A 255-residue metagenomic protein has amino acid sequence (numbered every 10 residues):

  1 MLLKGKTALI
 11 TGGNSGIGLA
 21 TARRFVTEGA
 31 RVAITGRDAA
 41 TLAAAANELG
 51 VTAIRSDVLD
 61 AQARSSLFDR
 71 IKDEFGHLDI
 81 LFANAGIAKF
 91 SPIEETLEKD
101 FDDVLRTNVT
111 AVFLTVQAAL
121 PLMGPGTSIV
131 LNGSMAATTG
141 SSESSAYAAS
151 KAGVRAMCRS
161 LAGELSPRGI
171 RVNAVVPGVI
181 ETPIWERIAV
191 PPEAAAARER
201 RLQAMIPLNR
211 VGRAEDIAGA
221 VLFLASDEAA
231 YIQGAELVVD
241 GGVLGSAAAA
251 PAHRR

Functional and structural regions predicted by a protein language model:
K4, T139, L222, Q233-R255: Short C-terminal tail/terminal secondary-structure segment of NAD(P)H-dependent dehydrogenase/reductase domains
N14-S15: Conserved glycine-rich cofactor-binding loop
P92-I93, L97-L105, L202: Substrate-binding pocket helix/loop in short-chain dehydrogenase/reductase
V116, S150, C158: Active-site helix of classical SDR
P121-L122, G163-P167, A230: Alpha-helical segment proximal to the catalytic Tyr-Lys
S134: Residue(s) in the substrate-gating loop at a strand-loop-helix junction that position the organic substrate next
A174, T182, A196-E228, I232 (+1 more regions): C-terminal helical subdomain
